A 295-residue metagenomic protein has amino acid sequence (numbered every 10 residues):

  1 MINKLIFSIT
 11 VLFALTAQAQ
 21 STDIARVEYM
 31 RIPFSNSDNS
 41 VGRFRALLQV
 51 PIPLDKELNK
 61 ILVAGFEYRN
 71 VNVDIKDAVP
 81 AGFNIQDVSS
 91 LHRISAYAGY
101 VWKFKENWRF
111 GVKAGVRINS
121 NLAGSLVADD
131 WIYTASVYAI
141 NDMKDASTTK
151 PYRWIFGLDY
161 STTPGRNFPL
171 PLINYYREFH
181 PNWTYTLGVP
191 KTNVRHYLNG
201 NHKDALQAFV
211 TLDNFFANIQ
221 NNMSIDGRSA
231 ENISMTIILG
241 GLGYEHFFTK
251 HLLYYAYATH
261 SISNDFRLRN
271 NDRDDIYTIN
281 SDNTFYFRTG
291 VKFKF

Functional and structural regions predicted by a protein language model:
Q20-L126, I132-Y138, E178: Transmembrane beta-barrel domains of bacterial outer-membrane proteins
A25-V27, L62-F66, V112-A114, W154-L158 (+4 more regions): Membrane-embedded beta-strand positions of outer-membrane beta-barrel proteins
Y29-S35, F66-D74, V116-L122, N141 (+6 more regions): Transmembrane beta-strands of outer-membrane beta-barrel pores
D38-G42, Q86-H92, V127-W131, T148 (+4 more regions): Short sequence motifs at beta-strands and strand-loop junctions characteristic of Gram-negative outer-membrane
I52-L58, W102-E106, M143-T148, F179 (+4 more regions): Outer-membrane beta-barrel strand-turn architecture
K56-L62, N107-F110, K144-W154, N182-Y185 (+3 more regions): Repeated loop/turn-to-beta-strand initiation elements of outer-membrane beta-barrel proteins
F66-I94, P190-D274, N280, T284-F287: Outer-membrane beta-barrel translocator/channel fold
N174-Y176, S281-F295: Outer-membrane beta-barrel "beta-signal"
